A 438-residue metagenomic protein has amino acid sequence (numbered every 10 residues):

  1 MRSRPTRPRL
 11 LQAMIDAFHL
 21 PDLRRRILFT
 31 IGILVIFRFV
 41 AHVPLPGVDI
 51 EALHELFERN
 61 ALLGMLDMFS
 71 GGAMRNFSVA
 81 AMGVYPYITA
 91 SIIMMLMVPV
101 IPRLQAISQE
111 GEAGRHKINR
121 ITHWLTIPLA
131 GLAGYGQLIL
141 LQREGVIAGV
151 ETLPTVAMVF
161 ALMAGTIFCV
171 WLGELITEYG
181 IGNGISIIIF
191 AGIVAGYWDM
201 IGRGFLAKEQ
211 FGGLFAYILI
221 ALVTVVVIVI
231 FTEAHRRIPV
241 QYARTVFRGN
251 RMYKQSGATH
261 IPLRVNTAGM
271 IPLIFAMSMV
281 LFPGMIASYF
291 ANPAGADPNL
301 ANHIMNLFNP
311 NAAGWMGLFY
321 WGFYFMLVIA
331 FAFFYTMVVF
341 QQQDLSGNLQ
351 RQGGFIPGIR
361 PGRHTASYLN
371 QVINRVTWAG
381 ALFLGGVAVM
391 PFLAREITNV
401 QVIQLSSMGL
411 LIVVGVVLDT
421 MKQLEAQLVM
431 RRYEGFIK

Functional and structural regions predicted by a protein language model:
M1-S108, A113-K438: N-terminal cationic and glycine-rich segments that engage phosphates or anionic surfaces
